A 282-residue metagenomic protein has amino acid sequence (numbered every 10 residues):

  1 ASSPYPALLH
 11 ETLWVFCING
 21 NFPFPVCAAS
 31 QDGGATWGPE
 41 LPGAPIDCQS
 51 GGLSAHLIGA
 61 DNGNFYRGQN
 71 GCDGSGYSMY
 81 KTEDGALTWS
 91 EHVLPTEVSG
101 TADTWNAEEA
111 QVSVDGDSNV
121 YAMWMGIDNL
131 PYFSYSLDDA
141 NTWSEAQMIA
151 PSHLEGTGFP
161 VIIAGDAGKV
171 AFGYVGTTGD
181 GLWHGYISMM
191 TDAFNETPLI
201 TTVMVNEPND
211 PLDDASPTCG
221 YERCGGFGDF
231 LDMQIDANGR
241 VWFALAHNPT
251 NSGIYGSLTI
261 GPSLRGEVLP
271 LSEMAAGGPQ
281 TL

Functional and structural regions predicted by a protein language model:
A1-L282: Extracellular, repeat-based ectodomains that mediate carbohydrate processing or recognition
